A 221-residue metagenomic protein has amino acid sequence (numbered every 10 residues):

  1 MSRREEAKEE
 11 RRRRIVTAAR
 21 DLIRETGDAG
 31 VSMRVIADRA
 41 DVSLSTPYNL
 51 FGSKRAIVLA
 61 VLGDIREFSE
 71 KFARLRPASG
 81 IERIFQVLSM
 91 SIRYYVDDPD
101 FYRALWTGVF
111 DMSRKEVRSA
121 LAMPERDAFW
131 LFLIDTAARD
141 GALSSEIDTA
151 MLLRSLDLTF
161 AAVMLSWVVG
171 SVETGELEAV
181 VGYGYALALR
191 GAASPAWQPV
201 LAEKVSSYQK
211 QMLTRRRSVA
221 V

Functional and structural regions predicted by a protein language model:
M1-T26, G30-R39, A56-L59: Basic, helix-initiating cap at the start of DNA-binding domains
D28, L143, V172-E173: Conserved hydrophobic residue
A40-F51: Short hydrophobic/aromatic patch on the recognition helix
A56-I65, L105: Alpha-helical DNA-contacting segments of helix-turn-helix folds
E70, R114-A142, I147-L165, A179-G182: Amphipathic alpha-helical packing segments from all-alpha helical-bundle domains
F72-F101, L153-L156, E178: Hydrophobic alpha-helical connector segments
Y95-V117, L131-F132, L165-S166, L201-V205: Amphipathic alpha-helical segments used for helix-helix packing
F132-R139, V169-V221: C-terminal peripheral helix-coil segments that are non-catalytic and often amphipathic
